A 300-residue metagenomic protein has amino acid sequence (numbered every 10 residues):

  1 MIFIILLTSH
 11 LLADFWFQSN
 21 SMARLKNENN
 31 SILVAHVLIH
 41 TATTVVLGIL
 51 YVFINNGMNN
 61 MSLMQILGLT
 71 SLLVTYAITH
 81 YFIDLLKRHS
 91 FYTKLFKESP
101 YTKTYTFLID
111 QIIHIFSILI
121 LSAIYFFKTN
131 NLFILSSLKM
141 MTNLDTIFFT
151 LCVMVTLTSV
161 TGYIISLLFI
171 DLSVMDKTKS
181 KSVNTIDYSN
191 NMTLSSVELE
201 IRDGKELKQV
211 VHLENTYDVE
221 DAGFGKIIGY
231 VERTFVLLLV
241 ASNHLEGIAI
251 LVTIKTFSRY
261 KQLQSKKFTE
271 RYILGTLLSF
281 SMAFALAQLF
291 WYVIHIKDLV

Functional and structural regions predicted by a protein language model:
M1-Y92, F96, I109-S173, K177-N215 (+2 more regions): Hydrophobic alpha-helical transmembrane segments
V219-I227: A loop-to-helix transmembrane entry motif
I250: Short, well-ordered alpha-helical segments that carry or flank key catalytic/ligand-binding motifs at enzyme/regulatory
